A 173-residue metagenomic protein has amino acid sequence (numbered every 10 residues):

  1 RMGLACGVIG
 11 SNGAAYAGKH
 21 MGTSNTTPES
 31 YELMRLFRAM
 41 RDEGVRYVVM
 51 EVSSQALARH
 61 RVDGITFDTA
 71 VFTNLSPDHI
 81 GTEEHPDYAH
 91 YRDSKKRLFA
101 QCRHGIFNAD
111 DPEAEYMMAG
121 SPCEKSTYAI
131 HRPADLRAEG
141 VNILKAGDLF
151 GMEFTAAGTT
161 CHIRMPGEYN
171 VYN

Functional and structural regions predicted by a protein language model:
G3-A17: Short beta-strand-centered segment that lines the nucleotide-binding/catalytic pocket of NTP-utilizing
C6-G10, V48-V52, I106-N108, T127: General beta-strand structural signal in soluble alpha/beta enzymes
G18-G22, T82-E83: Short acidic, glycine/proline-rich loop/turn micro-motifs
H20-S53: Conserved nucleotide-sensing/catalytic segment adjacent to the nucleotide-binding pocket in NTP-handling enzymes
D42-E43, D68-Y172: Acidic, Mg2+-coordinating active-site environments of NTP-dependent enzymes
S53-A56, D111-P112: Short beta->alpha connector loops
A56-D63: Conserved helix/coil segment N-terminal to the catalytic DExD/H
